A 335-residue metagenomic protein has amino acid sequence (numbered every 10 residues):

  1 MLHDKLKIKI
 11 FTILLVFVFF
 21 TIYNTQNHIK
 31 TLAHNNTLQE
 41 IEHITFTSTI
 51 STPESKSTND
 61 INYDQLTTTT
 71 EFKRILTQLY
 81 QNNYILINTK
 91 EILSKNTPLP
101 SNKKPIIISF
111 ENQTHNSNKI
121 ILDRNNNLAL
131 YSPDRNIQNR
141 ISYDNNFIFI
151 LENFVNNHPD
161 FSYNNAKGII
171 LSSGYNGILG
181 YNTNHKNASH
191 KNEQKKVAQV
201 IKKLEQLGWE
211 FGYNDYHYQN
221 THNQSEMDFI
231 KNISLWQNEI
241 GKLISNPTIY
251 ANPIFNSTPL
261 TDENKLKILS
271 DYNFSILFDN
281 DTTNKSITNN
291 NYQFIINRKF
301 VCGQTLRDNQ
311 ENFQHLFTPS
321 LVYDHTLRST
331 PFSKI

Functional and structural regions predicted by a protein language model:
M1-L14: N-terminal Sec-pathway targeting helices
F20-T31: Membrane-interface motif at the C-terminal end of an N-terminal transmembrane signal
K30-T89, T97-I108, N118-I120, Q206 (+1 more regions): C-terminal active-site subregion of NodB/CE4 polysaccharide deacetylases
L38-K203, L207: Active-site beta->alpha N-cap acidic-glycine motif
F110-Q113, D215, I254-F255: Active-site metal-binding loops of divalent metal-dependent hydrolases
I169-L171, G212, L277-F278: Structural detector of well-ordered beta-strand residues that form the stable sheet scaffold of enzyme domains
G212-H222: Substrate-binding clefts and substrate-entry loops adjacent to catalytic sites of polymer-processing enzymes acting on
